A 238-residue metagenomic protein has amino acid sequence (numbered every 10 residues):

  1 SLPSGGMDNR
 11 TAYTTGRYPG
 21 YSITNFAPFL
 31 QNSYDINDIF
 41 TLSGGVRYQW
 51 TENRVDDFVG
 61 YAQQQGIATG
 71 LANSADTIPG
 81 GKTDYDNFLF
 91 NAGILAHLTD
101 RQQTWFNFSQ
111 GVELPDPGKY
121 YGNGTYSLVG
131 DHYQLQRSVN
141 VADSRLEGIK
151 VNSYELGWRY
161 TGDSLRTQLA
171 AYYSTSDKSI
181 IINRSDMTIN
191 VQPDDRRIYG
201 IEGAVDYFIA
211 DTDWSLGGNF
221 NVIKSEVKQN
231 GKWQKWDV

Functional and structural regions predicted by a protein language model:
S1, G45-R47, N107-S109, Q168-Y172 (+1 more regions): Transmembrane beta-strands of outer-membrane beta-barrel proteins
S1-G5, R54-Q63, P117-N123, G130-D131 (+3 more regions): Outer-membrane beta-barrel translocator domains and adjoining extracellular loop/strand segments of Gram-negative
S1-Q102, L114, V129: Signature of Gram-negative outer-membrane beta-barrel scaffolds
A12-P19, Q31, L71-G81, V139-S144 (+3 more regions): Extracellular loop and loop/strand-boundary signature of outer-membrane beta-barrel proteins
Y18, P28-L30, F90-A92, S144 (+4 more regions): Membrane-embedded beta-strands of outer-membrane beta-barrel proteins, especially the hydrophobic/small aromatic
L30-D35, F40, D86, I94-H97 (+6 more regions): Residue-level signature of outer-membrane beta-barrel architecture
D38-I39, S164-I180, V191-V238: Gram-negative outer-membrane beta-barrel transporters
H97, Q103-S109, K119-G122, S127-I201: Membrane-embedded beta-barrel scaffold of Gram-negative outer-membrane proteins
